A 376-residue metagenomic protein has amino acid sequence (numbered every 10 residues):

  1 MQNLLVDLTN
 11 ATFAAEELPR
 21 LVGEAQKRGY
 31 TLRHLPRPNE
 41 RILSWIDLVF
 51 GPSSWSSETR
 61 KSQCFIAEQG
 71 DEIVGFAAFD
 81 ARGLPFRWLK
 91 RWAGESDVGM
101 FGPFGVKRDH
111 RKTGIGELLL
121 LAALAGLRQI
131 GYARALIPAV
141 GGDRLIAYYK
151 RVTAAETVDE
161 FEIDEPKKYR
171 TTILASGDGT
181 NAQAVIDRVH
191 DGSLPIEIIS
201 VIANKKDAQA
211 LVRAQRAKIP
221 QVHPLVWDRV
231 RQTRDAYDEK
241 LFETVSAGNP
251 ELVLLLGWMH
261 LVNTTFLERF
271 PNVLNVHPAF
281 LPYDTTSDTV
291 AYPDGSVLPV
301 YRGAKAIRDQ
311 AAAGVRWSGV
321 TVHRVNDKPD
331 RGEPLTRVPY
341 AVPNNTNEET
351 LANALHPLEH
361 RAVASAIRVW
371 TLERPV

Functional and structural regions predicted by a protein language model:
M1-K27, E162-D164: Acyl-donor-binding surface of acyltransferase catalytic domains
M1-Q2, E117, Q129, G141-D159: Conserved active-site alpha-helix within GNAT-family acetyltransferase domains
G29-I42: A short beta-loop-alpha structural element at the N-terminal edge of CoA-dependent acyl/N-acetyltransferase catalytic
D47-V106: A conserved beta-strand-loop-helix scaffold within acyl/acetyltransferase catalytic domains
F101, A135-A139, I173, S200-V201: Conserved hydrophobic beta-strand within the GNAT/NAT acetyltransferase core sheet that lines the active-site cleft
V106, K112-A125, Q129: Conserved acetyl-CoA-binding loop-helix of GNAT-fold acetyltransferases
P166-V376: One-carbon transfer enzymes
